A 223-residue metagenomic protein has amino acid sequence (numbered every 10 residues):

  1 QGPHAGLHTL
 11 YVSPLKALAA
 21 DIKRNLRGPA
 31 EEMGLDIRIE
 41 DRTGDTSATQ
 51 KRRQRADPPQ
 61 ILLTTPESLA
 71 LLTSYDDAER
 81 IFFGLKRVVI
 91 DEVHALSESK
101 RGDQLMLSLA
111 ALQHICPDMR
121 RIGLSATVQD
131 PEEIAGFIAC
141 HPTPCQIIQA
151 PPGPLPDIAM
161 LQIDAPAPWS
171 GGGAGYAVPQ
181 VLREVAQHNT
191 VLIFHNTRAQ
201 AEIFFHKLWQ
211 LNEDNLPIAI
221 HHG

Functional and structural regions predicted by a protein language model:
Q1-G223: Helicase motor core with emphasis on the C-terminal RecA-like subdomain
